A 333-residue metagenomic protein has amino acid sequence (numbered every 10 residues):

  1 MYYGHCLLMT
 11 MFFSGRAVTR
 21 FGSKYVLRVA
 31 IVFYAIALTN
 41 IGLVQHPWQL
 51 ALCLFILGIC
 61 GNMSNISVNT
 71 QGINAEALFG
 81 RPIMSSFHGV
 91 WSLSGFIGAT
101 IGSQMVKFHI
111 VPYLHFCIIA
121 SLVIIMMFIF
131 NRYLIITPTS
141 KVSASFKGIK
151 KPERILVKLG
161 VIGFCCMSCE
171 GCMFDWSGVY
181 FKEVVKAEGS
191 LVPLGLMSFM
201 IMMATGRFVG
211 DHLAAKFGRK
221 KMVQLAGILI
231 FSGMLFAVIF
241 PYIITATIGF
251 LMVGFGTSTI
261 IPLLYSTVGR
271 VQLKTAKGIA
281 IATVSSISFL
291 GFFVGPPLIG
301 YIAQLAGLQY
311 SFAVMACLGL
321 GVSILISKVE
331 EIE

Functional and structural regions predicted by a protein language model:
G4-F12, G95-F96, M200-A204, F208 (+1 more regions): Residue-level signature of mid-helix packing/kink "hotspots" within the transmembrane helices of 12-pass Major
T10-S23, V106, G206-G218, A303-Q304: Helix-to-loop junctions at the C-terminal end of transmembrane segments in multipass secondary transporters
G22, L43-W48, G218, F240-P241: Helix-breaking motifs and short loop linkers at transmembrane-helix boundaries and internal kinks in secondary membrane
K24-L27, V223: Primarily marks hydrophobic transmembrane alpha-helices of the MFS/SLC 12-helix fold
F55-G89: Cytoplasmic helix-loop-helix junction between adjacent transmembrane helices in 12-TM secondary transporters
I73, A77-F87, G189, Q272-V284: Loop-to-transmembrane helix entry/capping segments in MFS-fold secondary transporters and related SLC/MFSD carriers
Y113-R132, Y310-K328: Symmetry-related core transmembrane helices of the 12-TM Major Facilitator Superfamily/SLC fold
D175-L191: Short amphipathic helix-loop junctions that connect adjacent transmembrane helices in Major Facilitator Superfamily/SLC
